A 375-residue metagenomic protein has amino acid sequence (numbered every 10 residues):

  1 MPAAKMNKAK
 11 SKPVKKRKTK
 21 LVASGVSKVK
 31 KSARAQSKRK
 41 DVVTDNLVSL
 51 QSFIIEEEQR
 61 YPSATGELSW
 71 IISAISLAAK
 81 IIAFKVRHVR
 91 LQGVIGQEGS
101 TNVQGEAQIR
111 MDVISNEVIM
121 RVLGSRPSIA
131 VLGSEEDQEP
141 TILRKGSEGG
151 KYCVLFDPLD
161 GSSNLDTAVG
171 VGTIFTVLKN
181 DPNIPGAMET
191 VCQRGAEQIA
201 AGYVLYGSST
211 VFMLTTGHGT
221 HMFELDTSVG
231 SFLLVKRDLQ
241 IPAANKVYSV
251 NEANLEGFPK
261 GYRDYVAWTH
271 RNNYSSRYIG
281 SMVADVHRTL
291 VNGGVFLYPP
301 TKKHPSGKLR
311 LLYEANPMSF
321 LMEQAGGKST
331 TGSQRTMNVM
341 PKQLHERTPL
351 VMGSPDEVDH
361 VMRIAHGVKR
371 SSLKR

Functional and structural regions predicted by a protein language model:
M1-K38: Polybasic, lysine-enriched low-complexity intrinsically disordered terminal tails
K30-G93, S100-N102, V113-R375: IMPase-like, lithium-sensitive Mg2+-dependent phosphomonoesterase catalytic core
E106-M111: Alpha/propeptide regions of enzymes that mature by internal proteolysis
